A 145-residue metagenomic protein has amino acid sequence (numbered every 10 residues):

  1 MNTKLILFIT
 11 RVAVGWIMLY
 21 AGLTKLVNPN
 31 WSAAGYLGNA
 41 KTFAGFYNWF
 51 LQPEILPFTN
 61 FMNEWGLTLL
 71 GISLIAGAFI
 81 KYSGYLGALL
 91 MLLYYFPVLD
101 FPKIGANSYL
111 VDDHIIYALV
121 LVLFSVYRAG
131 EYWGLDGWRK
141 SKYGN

Functional and structural regions predicted by a protein language model:
M1-G38, T42-L69, A76-N145: Extended, low-polarity transmembrane helix blocks
